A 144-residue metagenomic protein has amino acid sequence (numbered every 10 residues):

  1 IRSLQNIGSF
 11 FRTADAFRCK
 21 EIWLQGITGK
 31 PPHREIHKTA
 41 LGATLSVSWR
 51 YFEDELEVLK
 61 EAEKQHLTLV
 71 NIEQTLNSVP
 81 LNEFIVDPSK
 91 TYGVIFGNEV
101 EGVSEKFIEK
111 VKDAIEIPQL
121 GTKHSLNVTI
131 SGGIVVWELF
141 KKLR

Functional and structural regions predicted by a protein language model:
I1-R144: Post-transcriptional modification and biogenesis factors for structured RNAs of the translation apparatus
